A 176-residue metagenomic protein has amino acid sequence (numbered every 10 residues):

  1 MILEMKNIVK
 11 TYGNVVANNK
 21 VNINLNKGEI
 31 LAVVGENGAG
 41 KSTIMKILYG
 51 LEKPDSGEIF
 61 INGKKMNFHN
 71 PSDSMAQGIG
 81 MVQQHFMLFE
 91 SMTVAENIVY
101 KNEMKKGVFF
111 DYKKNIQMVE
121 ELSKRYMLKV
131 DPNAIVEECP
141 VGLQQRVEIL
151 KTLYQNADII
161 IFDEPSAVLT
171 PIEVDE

Functional and structural regions predicted by a protein language model:
M1-E176: Glycine-rich phosphate-binding loops of nucleotide-dependent enzymes
